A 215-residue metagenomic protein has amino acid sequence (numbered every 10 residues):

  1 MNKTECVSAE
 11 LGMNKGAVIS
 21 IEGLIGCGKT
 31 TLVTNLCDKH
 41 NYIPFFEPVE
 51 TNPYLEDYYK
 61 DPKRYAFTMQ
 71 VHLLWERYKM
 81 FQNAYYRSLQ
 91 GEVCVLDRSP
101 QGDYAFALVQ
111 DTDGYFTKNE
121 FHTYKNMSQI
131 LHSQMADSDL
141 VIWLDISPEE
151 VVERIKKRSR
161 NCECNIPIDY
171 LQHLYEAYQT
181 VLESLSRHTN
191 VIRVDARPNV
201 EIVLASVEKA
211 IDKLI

Functional and structural regions predicted by a protein language model:
T4, V152-I215: NTP-dependent small-molecule kinase module
I21: Hydrophobic anchor at the beta1->P-loop junction of P-loop NTPases
L24: P-loop (Walker A) phosphate-binding loop of NTP-binding proteins
K29: Conserved lysine of the Walker
L32-V33, C37: Post-Walker A alpha-helix
D38-E76: Conserved substrate/cofactor phosphate-moiety recognition/catalytic segment in nucleotide-dependent phosphotransferases
Y65, M69-M135: Glycine-rich phosphate-binding loop used to anchor ATP phosphates in small-molecule kinases, encompassing both
Y104-E176: A glycine- and Lys/Arg-enriched "phosphate-lid" helix/loop adjacent to the NTP-binding pocket of small-molecule kinases
